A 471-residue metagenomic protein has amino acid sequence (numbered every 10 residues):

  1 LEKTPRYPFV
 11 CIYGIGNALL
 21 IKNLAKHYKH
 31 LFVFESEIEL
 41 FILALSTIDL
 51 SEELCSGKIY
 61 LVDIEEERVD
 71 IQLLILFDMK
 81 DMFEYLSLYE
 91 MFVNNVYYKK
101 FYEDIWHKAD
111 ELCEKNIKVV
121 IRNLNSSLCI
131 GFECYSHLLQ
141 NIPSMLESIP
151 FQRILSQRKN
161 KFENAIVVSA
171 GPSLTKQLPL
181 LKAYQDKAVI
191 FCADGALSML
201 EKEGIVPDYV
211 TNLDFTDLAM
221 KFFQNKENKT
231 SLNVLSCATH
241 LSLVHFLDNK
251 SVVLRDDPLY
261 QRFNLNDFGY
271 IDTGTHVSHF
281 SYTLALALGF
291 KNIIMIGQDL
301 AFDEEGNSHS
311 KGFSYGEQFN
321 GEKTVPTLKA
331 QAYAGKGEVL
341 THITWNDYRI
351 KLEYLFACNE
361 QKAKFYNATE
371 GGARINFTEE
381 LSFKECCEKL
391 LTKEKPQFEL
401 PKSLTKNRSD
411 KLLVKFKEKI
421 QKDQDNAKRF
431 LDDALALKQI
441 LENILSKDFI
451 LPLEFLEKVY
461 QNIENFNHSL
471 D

Functional and structural regions predicted by a protein language model:
L1-A165, P172-A188, M199-K202, L218-T230 (+2 more regions): N-terminal donor/sugar-recognition subdomains of glycan-related enzymes, prototypically the membrane-proximal stem
P5-F9, E163-V167, P207-D208, L259-Y270 (+1 more regions): Short, basic, glycine/proline-bearing loop/turn elements
F9-G14, A165-S169, I190-C192, T211 (+3 more regions): Structural motif
E35, A196-L197, G204-D214, A285-H309: Glycine-rich phosphate/pyrophosphate-binding loops and their adjacent beta-strand/loop elements at enzyme active sites
E35-L40, D194-L197, N212-A219, S236-H240 (+3 more regions): Short, acidic/turn-prone active-site loops that include or flank metal/cofactor- and phosphate-binding residues
L45-S46, L178-P179, K202-I205, N212 (+6 more regions): Short acidic, glycine/serine/threonine-rich loops at helix termini
L241-L300: Active-site/ligand-binding-proximal alpha/beta "capping" segment
N307-L355: Phosphate-binding loop/pocket of nucleotide- and phosphate-handling active sites
